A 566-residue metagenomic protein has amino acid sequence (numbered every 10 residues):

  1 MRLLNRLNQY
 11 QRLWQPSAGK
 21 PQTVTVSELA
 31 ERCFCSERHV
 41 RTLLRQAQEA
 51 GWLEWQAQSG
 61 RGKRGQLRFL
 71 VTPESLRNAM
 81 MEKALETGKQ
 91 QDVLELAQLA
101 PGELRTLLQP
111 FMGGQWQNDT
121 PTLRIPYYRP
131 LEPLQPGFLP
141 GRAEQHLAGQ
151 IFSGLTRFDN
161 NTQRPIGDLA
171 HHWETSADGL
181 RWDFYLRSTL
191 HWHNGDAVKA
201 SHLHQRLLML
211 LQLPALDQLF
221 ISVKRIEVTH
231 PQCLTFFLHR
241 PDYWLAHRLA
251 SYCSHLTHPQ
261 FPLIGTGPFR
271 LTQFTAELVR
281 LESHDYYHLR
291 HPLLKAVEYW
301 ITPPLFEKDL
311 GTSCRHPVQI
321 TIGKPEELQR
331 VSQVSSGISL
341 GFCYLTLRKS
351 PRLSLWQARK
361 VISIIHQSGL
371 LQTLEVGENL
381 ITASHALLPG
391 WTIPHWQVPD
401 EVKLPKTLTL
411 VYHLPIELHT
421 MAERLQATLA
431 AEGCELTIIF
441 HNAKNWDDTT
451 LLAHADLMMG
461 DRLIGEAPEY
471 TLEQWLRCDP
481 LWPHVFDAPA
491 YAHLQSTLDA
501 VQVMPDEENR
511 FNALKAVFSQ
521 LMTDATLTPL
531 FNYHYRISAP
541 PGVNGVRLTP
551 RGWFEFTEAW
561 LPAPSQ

Functional and structural regions predicted by a protein language model:
G19-Q22, R41-L43, P140, H172-A215: Aromatic- and charge-enriched surface segment that lines or borders ligand/interaction sites
Q66, L216-Q260, T266-F274: Surface-exposed binding/hinge segments that line and control ligand-binding clefts or catalytic entry sites
P126-T175: N-terminal lobe/hinge region of extracytoplasmic solute-binding protein
Y286-Q329: Ligand-site clamp/hinge motif
R348-T392, Q520-T526: Periplasmic-binding protein-like
G433-R477: Periplasmic binding protein-like
W475-P540: Extracytoplasmic/peripheral linker and loop segments enriched in polar/acidic and small residues with frequent Thr/Pro
A539-Q566: Long beta-strand-rich cores associated with HINT superfamily self-processing modules
